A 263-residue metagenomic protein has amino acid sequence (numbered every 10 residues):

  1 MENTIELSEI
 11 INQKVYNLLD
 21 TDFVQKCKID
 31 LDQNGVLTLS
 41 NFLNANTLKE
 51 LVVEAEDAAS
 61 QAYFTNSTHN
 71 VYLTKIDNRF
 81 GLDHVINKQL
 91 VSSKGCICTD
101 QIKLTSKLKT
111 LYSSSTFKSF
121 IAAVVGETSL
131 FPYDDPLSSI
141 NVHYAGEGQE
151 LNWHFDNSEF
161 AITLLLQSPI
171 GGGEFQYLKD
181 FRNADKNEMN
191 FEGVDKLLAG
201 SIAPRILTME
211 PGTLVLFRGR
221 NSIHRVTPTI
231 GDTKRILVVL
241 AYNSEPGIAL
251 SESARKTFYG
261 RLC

Functional and structural regions predicted by a protein language model:
E2-T21, N41-T116: Non-heme Fe(II)-dependent double-stranded beta-helix
K28-Q33: Short, flexible turn/loop "capping" segments at secondary-structure junctions
L37-L43, T208: Short amphipathic
L39, F160-I162, V238: Hydrophobic residues positioned within well-ordered beta-strands of beta-sheet architectures
F42, H143-A145, L165, R218-R220 (+1 more regions): Structured loops at beta-to-helix junctions and adjacent beta-edge loops in soluble globular domains
A59-Y63, V125-T128, P246: A generic secondary-structure signal for well-formed alpha-helical elements
I102-K109, K118-L214: Catalytic core of non-heme Fe(II) oxygenases with the double-stranded beta-helix
Y177-D180, A184-C263: Catalytic core of Fe(II)/2-oxoglutarate
